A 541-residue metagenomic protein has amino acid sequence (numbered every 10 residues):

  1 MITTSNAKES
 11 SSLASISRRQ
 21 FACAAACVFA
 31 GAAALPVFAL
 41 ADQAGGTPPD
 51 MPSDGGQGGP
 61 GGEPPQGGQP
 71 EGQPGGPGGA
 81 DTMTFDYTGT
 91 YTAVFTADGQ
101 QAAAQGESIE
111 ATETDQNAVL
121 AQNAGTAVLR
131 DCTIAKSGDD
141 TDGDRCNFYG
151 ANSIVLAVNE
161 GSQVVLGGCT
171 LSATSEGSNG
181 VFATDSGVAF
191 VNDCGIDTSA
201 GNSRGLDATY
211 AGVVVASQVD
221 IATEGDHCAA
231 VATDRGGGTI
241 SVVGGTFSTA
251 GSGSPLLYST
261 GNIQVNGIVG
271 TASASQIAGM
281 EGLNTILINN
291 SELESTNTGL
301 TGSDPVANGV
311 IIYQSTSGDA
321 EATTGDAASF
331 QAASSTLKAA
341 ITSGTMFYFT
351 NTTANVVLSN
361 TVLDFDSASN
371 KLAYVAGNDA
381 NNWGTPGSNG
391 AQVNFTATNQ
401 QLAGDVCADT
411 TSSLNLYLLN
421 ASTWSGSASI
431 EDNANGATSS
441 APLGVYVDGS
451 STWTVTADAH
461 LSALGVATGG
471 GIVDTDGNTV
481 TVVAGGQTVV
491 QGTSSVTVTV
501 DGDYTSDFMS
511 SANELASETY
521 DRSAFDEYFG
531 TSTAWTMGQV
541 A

Functional and structural regions predicted by a protein language model:
M1-S17, C23-L35: N-terminal secretory signal peptides
A22, G59-E63, Q73-A80, G270-T271 (+7 more regions): Intrinsically disordered, low-complexity terminal regions
L40-F85: Disordered, low-complexity segments in secreted/periplasmic proteins that are enriched in proline
G75-D139: N-terminal segments that cap or nucleate solenoid repeat domains
D86-A93, E113-L120, D142-A157, S175-F182 (+9 more regions): Extracellular beta-strand/beta-solenoid scaffold signature
G99, A104, A121-I196, D207-A216: Post-signal-peptide, soluble extracytosolic/periplasmic N-terminal scaffold domains of envelope/secretory systems
Q101-G106, T126-C132, Q163-G168, V188-C194 (+16 more regions): All-beta strand scaffolds that present successive hydrophobic residues in beta-strands
D409, S413-W535: Extracellular beta-strand/loop-rich repeat segments of large surface/secreted proteins
